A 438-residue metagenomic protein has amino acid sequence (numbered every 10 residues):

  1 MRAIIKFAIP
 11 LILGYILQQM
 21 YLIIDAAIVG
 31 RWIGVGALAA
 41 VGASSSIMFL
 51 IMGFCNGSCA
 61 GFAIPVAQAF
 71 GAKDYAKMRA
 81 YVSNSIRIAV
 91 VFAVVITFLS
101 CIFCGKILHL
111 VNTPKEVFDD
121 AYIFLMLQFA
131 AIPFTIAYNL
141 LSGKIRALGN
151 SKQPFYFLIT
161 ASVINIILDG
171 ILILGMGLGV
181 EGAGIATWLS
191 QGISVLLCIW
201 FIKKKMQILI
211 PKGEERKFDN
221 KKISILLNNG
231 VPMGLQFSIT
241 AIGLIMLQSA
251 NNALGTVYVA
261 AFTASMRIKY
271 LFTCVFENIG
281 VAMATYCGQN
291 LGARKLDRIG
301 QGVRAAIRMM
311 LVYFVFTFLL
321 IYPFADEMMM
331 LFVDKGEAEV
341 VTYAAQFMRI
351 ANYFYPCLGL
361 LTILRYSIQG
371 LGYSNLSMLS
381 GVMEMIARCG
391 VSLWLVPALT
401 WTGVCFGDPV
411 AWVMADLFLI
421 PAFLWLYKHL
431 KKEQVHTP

Functional and structural regions predicted by a protein language model:
M1-A8, V66-A131, G175-V231, C287-F354 (+1 more regions): Short alpha-helical transmembrane segments in multi-pass integral membrane proteins
M1-W32, S46-G61, P65, V90-T97 (+5 more regions): N-terminal transmembrane alpha-helices
K6-D25, L127, Y138, A161 (+4 more regions): Transmembrane helical elements of multi-pass membrane transporters/channels
M20-L38, L108-K115, I171-L178, S238-L271 (+3 more regions): Helix-terminus/linker motif at the lipid-water interface of multi-pass membrane proteins
V29-F49, K115-D120, V180-E181, K222-N229 (+5 more regions): Interfacial/gating helices of multi-pass transporter permease domains
L38-F98, T135-P154, A261-A325, L358-S380: Small-residue-rich hydrophobic transmembrane alpha-helices
L50-G53, N165-G170, V195-I199, L271-C274 (+3 more regions): Hydrophobic transmembrane alpha-helices of multi-pass small-molecule transporters
C59, L127-R146, P154-S162, A183-L196 (+4 more regions): Short runs within selected transmembrane alpha-helices of multi-pass transporters and secretion channels
